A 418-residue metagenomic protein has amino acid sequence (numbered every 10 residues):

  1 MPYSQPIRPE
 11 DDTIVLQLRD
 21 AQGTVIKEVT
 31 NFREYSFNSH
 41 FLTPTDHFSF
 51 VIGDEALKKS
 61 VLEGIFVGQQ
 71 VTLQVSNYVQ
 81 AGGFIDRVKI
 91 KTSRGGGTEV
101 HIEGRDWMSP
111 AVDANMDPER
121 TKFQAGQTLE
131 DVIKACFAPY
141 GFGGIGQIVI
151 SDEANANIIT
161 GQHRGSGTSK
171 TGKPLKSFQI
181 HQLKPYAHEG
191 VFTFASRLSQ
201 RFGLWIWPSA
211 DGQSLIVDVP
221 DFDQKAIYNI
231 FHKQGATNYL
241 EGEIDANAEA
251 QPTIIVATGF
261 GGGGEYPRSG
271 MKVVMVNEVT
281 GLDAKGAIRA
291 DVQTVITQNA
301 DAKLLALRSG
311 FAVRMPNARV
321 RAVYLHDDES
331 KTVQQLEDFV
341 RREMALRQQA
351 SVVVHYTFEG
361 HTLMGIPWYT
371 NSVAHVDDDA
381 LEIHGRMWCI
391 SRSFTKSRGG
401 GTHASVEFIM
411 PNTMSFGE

Functional and structural regions predicted by a protein language model:
M1-T121, R201-G203, K233-I244: Assembly/oligomerization scaffold segments
P2-E10, E119-Q162, G261, Y266 (+2 more regions): Intrinsically disordered, low-complexity terminal/linker regions enriched in Pro/Ser/Gly and acidic residues
R33-G64, W205, T237-E418: An acidic/polar, Gly/Ser/Thr-rich interaction patch typically located in mid-to-C-terminal regions of proteins
D54, N77, D106-M108, A210 (+4 more regions): A mature extracytoplasmic/lumenal domain signature
T72-G104, W207-S209, A374-S405: Short beta-strand and beta-hairpin "edge-sheet" elements
T98-A248: Charged- and aromatic-enriched interaction segments used to assemble and dock large macromolecular complexes
